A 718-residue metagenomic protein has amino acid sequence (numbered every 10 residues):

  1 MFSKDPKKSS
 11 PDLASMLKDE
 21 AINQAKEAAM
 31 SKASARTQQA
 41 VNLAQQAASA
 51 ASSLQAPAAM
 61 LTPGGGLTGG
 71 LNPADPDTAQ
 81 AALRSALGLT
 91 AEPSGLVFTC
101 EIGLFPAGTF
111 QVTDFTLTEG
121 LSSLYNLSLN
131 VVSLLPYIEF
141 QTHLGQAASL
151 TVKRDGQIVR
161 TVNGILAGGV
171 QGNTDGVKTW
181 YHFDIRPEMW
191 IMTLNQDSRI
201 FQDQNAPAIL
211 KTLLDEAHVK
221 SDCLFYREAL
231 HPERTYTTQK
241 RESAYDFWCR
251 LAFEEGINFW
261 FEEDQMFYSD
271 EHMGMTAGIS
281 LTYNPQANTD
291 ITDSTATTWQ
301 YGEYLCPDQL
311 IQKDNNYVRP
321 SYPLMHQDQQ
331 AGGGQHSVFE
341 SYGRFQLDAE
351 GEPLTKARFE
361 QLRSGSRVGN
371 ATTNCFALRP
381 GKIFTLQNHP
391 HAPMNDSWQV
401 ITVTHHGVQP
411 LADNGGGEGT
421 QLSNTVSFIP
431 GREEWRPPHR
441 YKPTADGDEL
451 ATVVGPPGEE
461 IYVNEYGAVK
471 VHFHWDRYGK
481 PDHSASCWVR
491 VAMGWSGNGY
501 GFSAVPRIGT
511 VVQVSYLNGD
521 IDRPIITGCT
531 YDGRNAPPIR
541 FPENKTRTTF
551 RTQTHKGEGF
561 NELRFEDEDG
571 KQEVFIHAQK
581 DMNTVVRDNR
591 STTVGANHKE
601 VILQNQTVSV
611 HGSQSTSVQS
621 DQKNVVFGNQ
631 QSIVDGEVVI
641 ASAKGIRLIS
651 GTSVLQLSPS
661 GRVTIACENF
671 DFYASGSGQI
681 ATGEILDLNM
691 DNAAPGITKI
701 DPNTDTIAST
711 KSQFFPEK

Functional and structural regions predicted by a protein language model:
F2-K4, S15-E20, Q24, A28 (+4 more regions): Polar/acidic, low-complexity leader/linker segments enriched in S/T/G and N/D
A25, A44-A47, A51-L67, Q146 (+3 more regions): Extended, domain-scale alpha-helical bundle/helix-rich regions
E27-L61, L213, L251, Q312 (+5 more regions): Right-handed beta-helix
A81-E101, V132-V170, P207-E216, C375-A392 (+1 more regions): Short, acidic/charged, Gly/Pro-enriched secondary-structure junctions
S128-I138, R363-N374, W495-G501: Short alpha-helix capping/helix-loop boundary micro-motifs
I138-L224, Y236-T237, T276-G278, Y322: Surface-exposed cap/loop segments at beta↔alpha junctions
V170-I185, H406-V426, I461-Y466, R534-E543: Short, solvent-exposed secondary-structure boundary/capping segments
R186-E188, D203-F225, E340-P353, P456-S484 (+1 more regions): Glycine-rich, acidic and aromatic/proline-enriched surface loops and short helix-turn segments that act as binding
